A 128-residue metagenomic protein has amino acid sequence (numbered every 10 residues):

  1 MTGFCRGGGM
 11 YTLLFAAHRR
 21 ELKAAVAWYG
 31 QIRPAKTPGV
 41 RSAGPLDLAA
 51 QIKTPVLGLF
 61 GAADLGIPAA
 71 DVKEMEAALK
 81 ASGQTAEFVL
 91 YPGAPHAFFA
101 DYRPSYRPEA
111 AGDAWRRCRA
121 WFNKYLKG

Functional and structural regions predicted by a protein language model:
M1-Q51: Primarily recognizes the serine-hydrolase "nucleophile elbow" in alpha/beta-hydrolase and SGNH/GDSL folds
M10, A70-E74, D113, R117 (+1 more regions): Extracytoplasmic/secreted proteins, especially bacterial periplasmic and envelope-associated proteins
Y29, G61-A62: N-terminal Rossmann-fold cofactor-binding loop
P45, P68-A78: Short alpha-helix in the alpha/beta-hydrolase fold that links the catalytic acid
I52, G58-F60: Short beta-strand/loop motif that positions the catalytic acidic residue of the alpha/beta-hydrolase fold
A63-I67: Acidic catalytic loop of the alpha/beta-hydrolase fold
K80-G128: C-terminal catalytic histidine-bearing segment of alpha/beta-hydrolase fold enzymes
